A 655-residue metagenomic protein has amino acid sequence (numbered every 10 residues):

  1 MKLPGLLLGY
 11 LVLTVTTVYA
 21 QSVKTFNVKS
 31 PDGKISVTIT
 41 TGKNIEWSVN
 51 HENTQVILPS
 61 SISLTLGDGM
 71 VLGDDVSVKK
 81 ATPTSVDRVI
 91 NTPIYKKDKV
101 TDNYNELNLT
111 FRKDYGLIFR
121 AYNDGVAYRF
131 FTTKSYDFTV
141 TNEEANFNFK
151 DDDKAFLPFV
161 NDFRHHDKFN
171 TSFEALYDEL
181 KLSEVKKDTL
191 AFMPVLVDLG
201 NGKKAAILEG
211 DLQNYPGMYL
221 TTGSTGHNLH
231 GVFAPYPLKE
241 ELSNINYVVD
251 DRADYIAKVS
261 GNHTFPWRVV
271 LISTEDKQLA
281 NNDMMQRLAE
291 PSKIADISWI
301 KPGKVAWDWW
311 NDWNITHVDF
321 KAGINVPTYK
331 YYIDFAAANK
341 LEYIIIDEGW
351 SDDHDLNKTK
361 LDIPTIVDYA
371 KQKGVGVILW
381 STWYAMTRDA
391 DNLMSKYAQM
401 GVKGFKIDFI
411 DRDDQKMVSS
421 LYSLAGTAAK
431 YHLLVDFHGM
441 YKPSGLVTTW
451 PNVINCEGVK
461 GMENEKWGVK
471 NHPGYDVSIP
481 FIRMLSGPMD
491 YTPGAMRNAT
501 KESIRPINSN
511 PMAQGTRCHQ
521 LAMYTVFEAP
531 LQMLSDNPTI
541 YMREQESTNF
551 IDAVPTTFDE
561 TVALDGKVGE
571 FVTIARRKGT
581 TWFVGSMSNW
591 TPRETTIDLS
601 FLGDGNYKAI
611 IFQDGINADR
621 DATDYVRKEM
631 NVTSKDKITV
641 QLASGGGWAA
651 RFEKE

Functional and structural regions predicted by a protein language model:
M1-K24: Bacterial Sec-dependent N-terminal signal peptides
V23-M285: N-terminal accessory beta-strand-rich subdomains and adjacent acidic, glycine-rich linkers that precede catalytic cores
I256-F335, N339: An acidic-aromatic substrate-binding cleft motif
A336, V435, V526, V584: Conserved, mostly hydrophobic/aromatic
D347-T516: Aromatic- and carboxylate-enriched substrate-binding clefts and catalytic-loop regions of carbohydrate-active enzymes
D536-F583, M587, D619-T623: Glycan-recognition and catalytic regions of carbohydrate-active enzymes
V568-D604, K608, W648-A649: Carbohydrate-binding surface patches
M630-E655: C-terminal beta-strand-rich structural cap/linker in extracellular carbohydrate-active enzymes
